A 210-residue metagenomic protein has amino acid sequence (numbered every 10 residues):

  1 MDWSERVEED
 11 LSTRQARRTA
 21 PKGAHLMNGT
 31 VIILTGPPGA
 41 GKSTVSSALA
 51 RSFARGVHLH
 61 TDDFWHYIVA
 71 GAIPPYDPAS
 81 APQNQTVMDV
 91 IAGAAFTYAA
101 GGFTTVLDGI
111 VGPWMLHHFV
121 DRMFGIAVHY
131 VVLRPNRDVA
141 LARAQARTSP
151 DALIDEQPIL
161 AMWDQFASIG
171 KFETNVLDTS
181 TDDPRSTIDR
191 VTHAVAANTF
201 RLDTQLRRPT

Functional and structural regions predicted by a protein language model:
L34: Hydrophobic anchor at the beta1->P-loop junction of P-loop NTPases
P37: P-loop (Walker A) phosphate-binding loop of NTP-binding proteins
A40: ATP-binding Walker
S43: Walker A/P-loop
S47-V90: Conserved substrate/cofactor phosphate-moiety recognition/catalytic segment in nucleotide-dependent phosphotransferases
P82-A127: Glycine-rich phosphate-binding loop used to anchor ATP phosphates in small-molecule kinases, encompassing both
F124-A144, L177: Conserved phosphate-donor/acceptor-positioning beta-strand/loop module used by diverse small-molecule
A146-H193, A197-T210: Small-molecule kinase domains that catalyze NTP-dependent phosphoryl transfer to phosphate-bearing small molecules
